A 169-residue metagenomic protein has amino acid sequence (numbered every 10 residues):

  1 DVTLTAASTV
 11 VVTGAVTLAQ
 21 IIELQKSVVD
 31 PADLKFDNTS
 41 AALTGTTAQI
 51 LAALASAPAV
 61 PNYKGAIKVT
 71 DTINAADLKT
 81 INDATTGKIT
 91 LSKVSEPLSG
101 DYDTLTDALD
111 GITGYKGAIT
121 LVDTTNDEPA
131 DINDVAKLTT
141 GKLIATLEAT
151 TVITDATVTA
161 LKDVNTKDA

Functional and structural regions predicted by a protein language model:
D1-A169: Solvent-exposed, low-complexity segments and loops of surface/extracellular structural proteins
